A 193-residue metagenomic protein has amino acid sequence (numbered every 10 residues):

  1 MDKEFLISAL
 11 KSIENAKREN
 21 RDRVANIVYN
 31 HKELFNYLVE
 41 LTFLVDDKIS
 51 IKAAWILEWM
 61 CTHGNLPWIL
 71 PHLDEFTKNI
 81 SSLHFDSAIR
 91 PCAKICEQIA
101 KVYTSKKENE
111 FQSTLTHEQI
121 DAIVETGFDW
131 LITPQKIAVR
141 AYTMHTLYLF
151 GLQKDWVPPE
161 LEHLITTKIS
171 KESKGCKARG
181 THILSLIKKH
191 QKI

Functional and structural regions predicted by a protein language model:
M1-I193: Alpha-helical scaffold domains
